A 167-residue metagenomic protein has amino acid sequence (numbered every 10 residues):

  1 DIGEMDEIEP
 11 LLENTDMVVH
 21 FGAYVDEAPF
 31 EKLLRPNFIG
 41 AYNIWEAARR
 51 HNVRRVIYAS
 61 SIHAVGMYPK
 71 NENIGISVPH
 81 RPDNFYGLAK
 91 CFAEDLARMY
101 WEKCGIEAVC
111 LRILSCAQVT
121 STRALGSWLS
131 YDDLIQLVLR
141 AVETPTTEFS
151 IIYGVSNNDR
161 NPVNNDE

Functional and structural regions predicted by a protein language model:
I2-P36: NAD(P)H-binding glycine-rich loop region in Rossmannoid oxidoreductase-like domains and their noncatalytic homologs
G3, M17, K32-N43, H51 (+2 more regions): Glycine-rich NAD(P)-binding loop of the Rossmann-fold in SDR/ketoreductase-type enzymes
D26-Y42, S77-P82: Short alpha-helical oligomerization interface
R35, P69-A108: Catalytic helix-loop patch of NAD(P)-dependent Rossmann-fold dehydrogenases
N43-D83: Conserved Rossmann-fold NAD(P)-dependent oxidoreductase catalytic core, especially the SDR/UDP-sugar
A64, R81, F85, K103-S127: Flexible, glycine-rich beta-alpha linker
I113-V119, W128-S150, N157: Alpha-helical substrate-binding/gating segment
S150-I152, N157-E167: Conserved C-terminal active-site "lid" loop/helix of NAD(P)H-dependent oxidoreductases that clamps the redox cofactor
